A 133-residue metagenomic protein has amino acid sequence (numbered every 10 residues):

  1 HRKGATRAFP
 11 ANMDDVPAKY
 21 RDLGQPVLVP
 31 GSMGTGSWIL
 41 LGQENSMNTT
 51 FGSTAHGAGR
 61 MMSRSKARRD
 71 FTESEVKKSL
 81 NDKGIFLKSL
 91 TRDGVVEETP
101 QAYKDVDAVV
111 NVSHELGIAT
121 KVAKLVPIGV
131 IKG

Functional and structural regions predicted by a protein language model:
H1-G133: Domain-length cofactor-binding catalytic modules of enzymes
